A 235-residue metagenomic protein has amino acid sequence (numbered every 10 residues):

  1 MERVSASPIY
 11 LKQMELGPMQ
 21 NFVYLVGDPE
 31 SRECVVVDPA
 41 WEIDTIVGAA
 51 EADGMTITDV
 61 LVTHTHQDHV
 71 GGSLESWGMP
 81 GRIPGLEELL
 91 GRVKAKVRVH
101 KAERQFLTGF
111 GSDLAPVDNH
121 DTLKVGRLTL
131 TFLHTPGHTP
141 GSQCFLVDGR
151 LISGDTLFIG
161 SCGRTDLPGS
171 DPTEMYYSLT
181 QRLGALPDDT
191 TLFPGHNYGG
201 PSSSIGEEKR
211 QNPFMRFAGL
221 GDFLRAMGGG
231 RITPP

Functional and structural regions predicted by a protein language model:
E2-M55, C144-G154, I159-G160: Conserved beta-strand hairpin/beta-sheet module of binuclear metal-dependent hydrolase folds, prominently
Y10, F22, E103, D113 (+4 more regions): Glycine-rich, flexible loop/turn motifs
K12, L130-T131: Conserved N-terminal boundary motif of the eukaryotic protein kinase catalytic domain
M14, V117, I205: Hydrophobic residues at beta-strand termini and immediately following loops that shape nucleotide-binding pockets
V23-L25, I46, G72, S76-W77 (+4 more regions): Short, function-defining helix-loop hinge/capping sites that tune catalysis or transport
S31-C34, W41-T129, R210-A218: Active-site HxH/HxHxD metal-binding segment of metal-dependent hydrolases
V36-V37, T58-H66, V97-H100, H134-G137 (+2 more regions): Active-site neighborhood of phospho(di)ester-bond hydrolases with catalytic His/Asp-centered motifs
H134, P140-P234: Metallo-beta-lactamase
